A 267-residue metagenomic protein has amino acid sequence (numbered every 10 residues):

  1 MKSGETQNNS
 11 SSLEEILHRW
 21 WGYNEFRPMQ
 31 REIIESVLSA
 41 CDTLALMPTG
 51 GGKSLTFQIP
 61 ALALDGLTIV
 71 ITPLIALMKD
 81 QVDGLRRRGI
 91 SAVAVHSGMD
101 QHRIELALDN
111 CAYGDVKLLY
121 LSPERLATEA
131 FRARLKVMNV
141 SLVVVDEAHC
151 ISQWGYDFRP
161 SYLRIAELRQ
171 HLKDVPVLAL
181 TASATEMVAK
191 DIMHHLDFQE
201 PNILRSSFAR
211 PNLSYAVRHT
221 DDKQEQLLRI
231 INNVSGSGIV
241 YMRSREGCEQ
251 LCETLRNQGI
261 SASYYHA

Functional and structural regions predicted by a protein language model:
S3-Q7, S11-W20, E25-P28, E32-S54 (+2 more regions): Helicase motor core with emphasis on the C-terminal RecA-like subdomain
